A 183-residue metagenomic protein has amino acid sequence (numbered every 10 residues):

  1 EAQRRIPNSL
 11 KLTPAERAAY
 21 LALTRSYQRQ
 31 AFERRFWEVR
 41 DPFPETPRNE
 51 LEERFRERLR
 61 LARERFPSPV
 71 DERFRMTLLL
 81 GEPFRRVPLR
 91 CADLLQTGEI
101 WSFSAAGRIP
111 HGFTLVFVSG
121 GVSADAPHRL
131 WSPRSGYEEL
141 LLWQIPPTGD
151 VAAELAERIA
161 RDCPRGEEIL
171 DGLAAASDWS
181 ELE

Functional and structural regions predicted by a protein language model:
E1-E183: Residues within mature, well-folded domains
